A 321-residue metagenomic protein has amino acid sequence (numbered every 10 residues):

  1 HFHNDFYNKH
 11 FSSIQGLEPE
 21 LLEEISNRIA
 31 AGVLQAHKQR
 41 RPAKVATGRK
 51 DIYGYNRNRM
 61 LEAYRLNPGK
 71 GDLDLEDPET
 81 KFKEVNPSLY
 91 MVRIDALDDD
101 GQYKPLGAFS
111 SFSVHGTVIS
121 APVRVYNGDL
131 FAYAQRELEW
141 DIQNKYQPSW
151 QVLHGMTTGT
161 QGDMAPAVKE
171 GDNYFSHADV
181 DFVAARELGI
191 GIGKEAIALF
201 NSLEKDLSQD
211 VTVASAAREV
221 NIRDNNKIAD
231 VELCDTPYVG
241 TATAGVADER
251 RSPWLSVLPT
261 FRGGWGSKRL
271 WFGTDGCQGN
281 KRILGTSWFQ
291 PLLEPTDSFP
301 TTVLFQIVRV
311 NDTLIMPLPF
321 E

Functional and structural regions predicted by a protein language model:
H1-E321: Non-catalytic substrate/cofactor recognition surfaces at enzyme active-site rims
